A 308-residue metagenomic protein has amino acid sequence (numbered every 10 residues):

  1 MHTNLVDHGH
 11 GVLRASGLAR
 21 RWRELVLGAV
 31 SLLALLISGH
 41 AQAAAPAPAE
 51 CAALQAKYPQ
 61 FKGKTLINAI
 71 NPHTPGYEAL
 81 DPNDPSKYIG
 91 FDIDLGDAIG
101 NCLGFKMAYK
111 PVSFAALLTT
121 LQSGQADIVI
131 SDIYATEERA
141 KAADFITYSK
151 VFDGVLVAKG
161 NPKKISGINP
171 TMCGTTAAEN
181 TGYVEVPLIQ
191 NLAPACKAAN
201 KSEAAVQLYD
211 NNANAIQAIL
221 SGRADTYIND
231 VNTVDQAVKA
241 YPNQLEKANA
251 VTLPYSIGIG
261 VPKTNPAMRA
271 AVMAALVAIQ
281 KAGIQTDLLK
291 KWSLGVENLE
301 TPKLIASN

Functional and structural regions predicted by a protein language model:
A44-A49, A53-A56, V184-A204, K247 (+1 more regions): Ligand-binding clefts/hinges and TM-proximal coupling segments of bilobed small-molecule sensing domains
A45-P48, I93-C102, N161, N169 (+2 more regions): Extended ligand-binding regions for polar small-molecule ligands
P46-D132, K291: Extracytoplasmic small-molecule ligand-binding "clamshell" domains of the periplasmic binding protein/Venus flytrap
P72-P75, S86-N101, I133, G154-N211 (+2 more regions): Bilobed "Venus flytrap"/periplasmic-binding protein-like clamshell domains and structurally analogous long
F91, Y109-T119, K163-K164, A205-Q217 (+1 more regions): Short helix-initiation/N-cap motifs at beta->coil->alpha
K106-N169: Acidic, polar ligand-binding/catalytic clefts
A115-T119, I133-A140, I189-L192, L220-L253: A ligand-binding cleft/hinge motif common to bilobed small-molecule-binding domains
K150-G154, D235, K239-V277, L294-N308: Periplasmic-binding protein-like
